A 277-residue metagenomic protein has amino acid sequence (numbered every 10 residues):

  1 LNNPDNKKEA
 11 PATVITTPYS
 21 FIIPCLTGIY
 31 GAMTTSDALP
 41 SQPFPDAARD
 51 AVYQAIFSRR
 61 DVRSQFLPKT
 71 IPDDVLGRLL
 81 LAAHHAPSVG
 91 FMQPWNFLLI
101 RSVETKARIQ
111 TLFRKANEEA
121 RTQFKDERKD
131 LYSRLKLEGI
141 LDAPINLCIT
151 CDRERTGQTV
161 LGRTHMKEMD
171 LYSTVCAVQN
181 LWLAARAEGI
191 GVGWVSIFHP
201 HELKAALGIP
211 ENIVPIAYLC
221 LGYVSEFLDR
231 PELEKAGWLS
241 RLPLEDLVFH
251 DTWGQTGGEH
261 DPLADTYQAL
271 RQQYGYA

Functional and structural regions predicted by a protein language model:
N2-N6, Y19: Intrinsic-disorder-associated, low-complexity terminal segments enriched in Asp/Asn/His/Tyr and depleted of Lys/Arg
P11-I15: Intrinsic low-complexity, disordered N-terminal segments enriched in polar/charged/small residues
Y19-F21, Y30: Aromatic (phenylalanine/tyrosine) cluster motif
T34-F44, A48, A55, V62 (+1 more regions): C-terminal helix-cap and adjacent tail motif
V62-R78: A short N-terminal beta-strand-loop micro-motif at the entrance of redox/enzyme domains
L79-H84, L147, T156-A206: Small-aliphatic-rich amphipathic alpha-helix that forms the alpha element of a beta-alpha
Q93-T174: Glycine/small-residue-rich phosphate/adenosyl-binding loop
